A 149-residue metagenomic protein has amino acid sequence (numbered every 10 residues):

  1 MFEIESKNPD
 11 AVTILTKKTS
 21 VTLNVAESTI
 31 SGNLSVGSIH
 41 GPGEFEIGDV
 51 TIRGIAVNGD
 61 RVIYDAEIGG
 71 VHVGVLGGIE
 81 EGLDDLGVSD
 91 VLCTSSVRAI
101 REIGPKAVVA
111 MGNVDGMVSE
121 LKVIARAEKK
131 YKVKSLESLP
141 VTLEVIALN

Functional and structural regions predicted by a protein language model:
M1-V91, R98, R126-N149: Core dinuclear metal-dependent hydrolase active-site scaffold
V88-E120: Proline-aspartate-enriched helix->loop->beta-strand connector
E120-R126: Charged, gly/pro-rich, cysteine-poor intrinsically disordered low-complexity regions
